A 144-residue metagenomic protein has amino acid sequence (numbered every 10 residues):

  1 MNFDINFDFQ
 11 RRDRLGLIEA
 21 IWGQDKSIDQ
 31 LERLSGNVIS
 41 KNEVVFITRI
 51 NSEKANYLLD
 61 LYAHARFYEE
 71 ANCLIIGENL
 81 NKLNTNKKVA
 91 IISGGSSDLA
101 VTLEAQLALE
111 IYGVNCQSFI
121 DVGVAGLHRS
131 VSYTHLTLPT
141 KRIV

Functional and structural regions predicted by a protein language model:
M1-Y68: Long amphipathic alpha-helical segments
R11-R14, L58-A90, G94: Arg/Lys-rich RNA-binding interfaces used to dock onto structured RNA substrates
D25, I50-S52, N72, G95-S96 (+1 more regions): Short, ordered loop/turn segments at secondary-structure junctions
N37-S40, S52-K54, L74-N86, S97 (+3 more regions): N-terminal loops that bind phosphate or other acidic moieties and the adjacent beta-alpha structural core
L58-L59, T102-L103, H128-V131: Short, well-ordered secondary-structure micro-motifs
A90-G126: Glycine-rich phosphate/diphosphate-binding loop of Rossmann-like nucleotide-binding domains
T134-T140: Conserved small/polar residues in nucleotide/adenosyl-binding loops
